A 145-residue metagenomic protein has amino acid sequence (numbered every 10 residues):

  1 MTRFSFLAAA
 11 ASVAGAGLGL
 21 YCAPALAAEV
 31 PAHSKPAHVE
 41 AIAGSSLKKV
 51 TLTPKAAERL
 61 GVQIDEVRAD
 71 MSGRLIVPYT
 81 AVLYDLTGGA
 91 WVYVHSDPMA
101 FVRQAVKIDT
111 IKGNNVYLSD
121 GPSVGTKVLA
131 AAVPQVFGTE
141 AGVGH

Functional and structural regions predicted by a protein language model:
M1-S12: Bacterial N-terminal signal peptides that target proteins for export
C22-A23: N-terminal signal peptide c-region/cleavage motif recognized by signal peptidases
L26-Y79, G142-H145: Acidic, gly/proline-rich low-complexity N-terminal segments at the extreme N terminus
V62-D65, T80, Q104-V106, V116: Small-residue-enriched segments and motifs
M71-I111: Short beta-strand/loop micro-motif enriched in small hydrophobics and charged residues
N115-G144: Exposed loop and linker-edge segments at protein-protein interfaces
